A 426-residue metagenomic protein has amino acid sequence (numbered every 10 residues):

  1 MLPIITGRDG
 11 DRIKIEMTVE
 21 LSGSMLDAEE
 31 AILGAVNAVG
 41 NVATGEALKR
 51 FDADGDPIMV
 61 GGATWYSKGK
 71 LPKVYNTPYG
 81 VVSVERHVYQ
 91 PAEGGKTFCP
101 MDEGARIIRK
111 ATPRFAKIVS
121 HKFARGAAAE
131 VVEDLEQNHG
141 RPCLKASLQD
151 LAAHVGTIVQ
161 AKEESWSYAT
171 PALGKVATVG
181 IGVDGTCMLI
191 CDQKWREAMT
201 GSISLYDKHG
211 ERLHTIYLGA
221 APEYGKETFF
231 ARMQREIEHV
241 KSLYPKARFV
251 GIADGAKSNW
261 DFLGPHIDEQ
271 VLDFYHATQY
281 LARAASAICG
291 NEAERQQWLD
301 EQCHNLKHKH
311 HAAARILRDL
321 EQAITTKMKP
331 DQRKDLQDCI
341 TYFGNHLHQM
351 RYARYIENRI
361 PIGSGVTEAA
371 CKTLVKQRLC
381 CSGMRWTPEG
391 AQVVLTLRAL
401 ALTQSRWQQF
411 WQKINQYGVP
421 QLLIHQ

Functional and structural regions predicted by a protein language model:
M1-G45, R86-Q426: Catalytic center-proximal scaffold of phosphoryl-transfer enzymes
N41-P57: N-terminal "assembly arms/tails" that initiate or stabilize quaternary assembly in self-assembling proteins
D56-V74, N358: Short acidic, Pro/Gly- and aromatic-enriched capping/linker segments at domain boundaries
G61, P78-G80, A92-G95: Short Cys/His-rich metal-coordination motifs, predominantly Zn2+-binding knuckles/fingers
K68, Y75-N76, G80-V82, R86: Internal, Lys/Arg-enriched amphipathic helical interaction segments that engage polyanionic partners
